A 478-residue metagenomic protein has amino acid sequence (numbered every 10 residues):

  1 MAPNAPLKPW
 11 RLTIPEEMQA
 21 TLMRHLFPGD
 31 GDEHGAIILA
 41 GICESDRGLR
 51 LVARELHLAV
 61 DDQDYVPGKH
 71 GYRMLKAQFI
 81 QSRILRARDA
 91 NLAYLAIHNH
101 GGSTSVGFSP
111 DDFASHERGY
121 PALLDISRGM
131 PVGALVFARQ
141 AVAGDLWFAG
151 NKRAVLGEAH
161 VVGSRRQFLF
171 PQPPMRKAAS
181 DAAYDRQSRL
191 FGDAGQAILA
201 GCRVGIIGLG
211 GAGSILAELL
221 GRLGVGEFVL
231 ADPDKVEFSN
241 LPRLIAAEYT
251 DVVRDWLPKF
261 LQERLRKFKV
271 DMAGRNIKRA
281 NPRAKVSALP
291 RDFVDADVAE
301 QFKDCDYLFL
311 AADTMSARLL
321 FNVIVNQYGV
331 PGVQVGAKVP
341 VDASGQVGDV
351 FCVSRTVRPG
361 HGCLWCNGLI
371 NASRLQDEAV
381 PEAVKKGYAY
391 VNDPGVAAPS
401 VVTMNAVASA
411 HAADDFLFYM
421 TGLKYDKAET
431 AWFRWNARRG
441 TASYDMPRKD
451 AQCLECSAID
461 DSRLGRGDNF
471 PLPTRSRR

Functional and structural regions predicted by a protein language model:
M1-L95, G101-F168: Conserved beta-strand-loop surface patch within small alpha/beta domains used for substrate/adaptor or ligand engagement
F170-R189, Y419-R478: Phosphate-binding loop/pocket of nucleotide- and phosphate-handling active sites
M175-V204, V298, A398: A short, basic/flexible loop-to-alpha-helix module at the beginning of a structural domain
G192-E237: Glycine-rich adenosine-cofactor-binding loop
E227-N281: Glycine-rich phosphate-binding loop and adjoining beta1-alpha1-beta2 segment of Rossmann-like nucleotide-binding folds
Q262-Y307, A312-R318: A structured beta-alpha segment of the ubiquitous adenosine-cofactor-binding alpha/beta core
S316-G360: Rossmann-fold NAD(P)-binding glycine/threonine-rich loop
A343-W432: Adenosine-phosphate binding glycine-rich loop
